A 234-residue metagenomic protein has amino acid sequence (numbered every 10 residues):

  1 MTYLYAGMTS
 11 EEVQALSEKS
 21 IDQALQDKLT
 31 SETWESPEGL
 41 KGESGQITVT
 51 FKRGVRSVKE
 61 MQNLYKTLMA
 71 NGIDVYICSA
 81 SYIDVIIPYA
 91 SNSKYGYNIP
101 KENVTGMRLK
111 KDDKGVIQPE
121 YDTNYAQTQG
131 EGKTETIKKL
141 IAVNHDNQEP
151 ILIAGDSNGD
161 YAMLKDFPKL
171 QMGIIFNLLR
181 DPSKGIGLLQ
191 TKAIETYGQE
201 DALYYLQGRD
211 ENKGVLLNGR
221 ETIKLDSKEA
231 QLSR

Functional and structural regions predicted by a protein language model:
M1-M8: Non-catalytic, alpha-helical, charged scaffold/linker segments that couple or flank catalytic or architectural cores
E11, A15-R234: C-terminal cap/substrate-recognition subdomain and adjoining C-terminal extension of metal-dependent phosphatase-like
